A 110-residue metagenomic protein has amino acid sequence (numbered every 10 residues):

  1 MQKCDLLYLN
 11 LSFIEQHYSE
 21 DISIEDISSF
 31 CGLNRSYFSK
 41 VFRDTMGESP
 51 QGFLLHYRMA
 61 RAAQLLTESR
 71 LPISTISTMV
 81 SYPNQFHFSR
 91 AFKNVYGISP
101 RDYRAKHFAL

Functional and structural regions predicted by a protein language model:
M1-S12, L33, Y37: An amphipathic alpha-helical interaction segment
C4, E25-S28, Y37-K40, G52: Short acidic/polar alpha-helix capping motifs at helix-coil junctions
Y8-E25, D44-F86, A105-L110: Terminal helix-turn-helix DNA-binding modules in bacterial transcription factors
F30, N34-R35, P83-N84: Short coil turns linking two alpha-helices in DNA-binding domains
G32, S49, Q64, S99-P100: A short hydrophobic/aromatic micro-motif that marks alpha-helical segments and, especially, helix-coil
Y37-F38, F42, H87-F88, F92: Short hydrophobic/aromatic patch on the recognition helix
R90-L110: …primarily DNA-binding HTH/wHTH and HhH modules…
